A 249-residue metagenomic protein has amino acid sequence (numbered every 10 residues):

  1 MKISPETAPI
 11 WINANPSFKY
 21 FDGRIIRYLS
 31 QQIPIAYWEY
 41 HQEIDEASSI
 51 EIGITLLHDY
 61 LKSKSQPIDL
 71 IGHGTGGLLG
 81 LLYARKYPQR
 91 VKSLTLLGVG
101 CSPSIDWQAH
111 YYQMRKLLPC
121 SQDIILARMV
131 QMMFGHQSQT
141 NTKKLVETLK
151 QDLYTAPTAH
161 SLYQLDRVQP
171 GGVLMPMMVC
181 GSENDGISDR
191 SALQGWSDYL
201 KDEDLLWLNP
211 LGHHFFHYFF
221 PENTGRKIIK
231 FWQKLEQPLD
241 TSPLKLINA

Functional and structural regions predicted by a protein language model:
M1-D45: Conserved HGGG/HGGXW glycine-rich cap/lid loop of the alpha/beta-hydrolase fold
W38-Y40, L205-G212: Short glycine-rich catalytic loops that host catalytic nucleophiles or stabilize transition states across multiple
A47, L211-R226: Catalytic histidine-centered segment of alpha/beta-hydrolase-like enzymes
I71-G80: Gly/Ala-rich beta-loop-alpha elbow adjacent to hydrolase catalytic centers
R85-C120, S161, K245: Flexible "cap/lid" loop of the alpha/beta hydrolase fold
I105-W107, Q122-G171: Conserved alpha/beta-hydrolase catalytic His-Asp/Glu region
V173, V179-G181, D185: Short beta-strand/loop motif that positions the catalytic acidic residue of the alpha/beta-hydrolase fold
G186-A192: Conserved alpha/beta-hydrolase "acid-adjacent" motif
